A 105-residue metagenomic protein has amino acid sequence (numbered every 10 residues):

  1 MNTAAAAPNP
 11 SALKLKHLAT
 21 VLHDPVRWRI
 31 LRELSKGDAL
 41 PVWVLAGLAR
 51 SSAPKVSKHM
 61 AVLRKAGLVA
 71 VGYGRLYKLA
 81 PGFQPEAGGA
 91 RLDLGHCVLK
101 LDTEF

Functional and structural regions predicted by a protein language model:
M1-L13: Long, low-complexity, charged/polar intrinsically disordered regions in eukaryotic proteins
L13-V21, P25-P54, R75-Q84: N-terminal helix-turn-helix DNA-binding core of bacterial DNA-binding proteins
K36, K78-F105: Conserved segment of winged-helix/HTH DNA-binding domains
M60-A61: Short, hydrophobic-biased segments on the C-terminal half of alpha helices that form "recognition helices"
R64: Helix-to-catalytic-loop junction in kinase catalytic cores
G67: Glycine-centered, phosphate/nucleic-acid-interacting loop/turn motifs that mediate DNA/RNA or nucleotide
A70-V71: Short beta-strand "wing" residues that participate in macromolecule-binding interfaces
